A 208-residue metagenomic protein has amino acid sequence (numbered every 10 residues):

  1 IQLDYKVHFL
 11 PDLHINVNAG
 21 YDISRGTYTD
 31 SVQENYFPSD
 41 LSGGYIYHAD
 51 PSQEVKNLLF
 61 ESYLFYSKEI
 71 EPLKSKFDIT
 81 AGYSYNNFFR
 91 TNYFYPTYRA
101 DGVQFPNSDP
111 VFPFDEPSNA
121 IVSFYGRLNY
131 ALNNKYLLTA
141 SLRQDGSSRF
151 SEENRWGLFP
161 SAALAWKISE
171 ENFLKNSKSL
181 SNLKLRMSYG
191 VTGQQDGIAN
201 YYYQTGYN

Functional and structural regions predicted by a protein language model:
I1-D30, G43-N208: Extracellular/periplasmic, surface-exposed regions of secreted and cell-surface proteins
Q33-S42: A short glycine/small-residue-enriched secondary-structure motif
